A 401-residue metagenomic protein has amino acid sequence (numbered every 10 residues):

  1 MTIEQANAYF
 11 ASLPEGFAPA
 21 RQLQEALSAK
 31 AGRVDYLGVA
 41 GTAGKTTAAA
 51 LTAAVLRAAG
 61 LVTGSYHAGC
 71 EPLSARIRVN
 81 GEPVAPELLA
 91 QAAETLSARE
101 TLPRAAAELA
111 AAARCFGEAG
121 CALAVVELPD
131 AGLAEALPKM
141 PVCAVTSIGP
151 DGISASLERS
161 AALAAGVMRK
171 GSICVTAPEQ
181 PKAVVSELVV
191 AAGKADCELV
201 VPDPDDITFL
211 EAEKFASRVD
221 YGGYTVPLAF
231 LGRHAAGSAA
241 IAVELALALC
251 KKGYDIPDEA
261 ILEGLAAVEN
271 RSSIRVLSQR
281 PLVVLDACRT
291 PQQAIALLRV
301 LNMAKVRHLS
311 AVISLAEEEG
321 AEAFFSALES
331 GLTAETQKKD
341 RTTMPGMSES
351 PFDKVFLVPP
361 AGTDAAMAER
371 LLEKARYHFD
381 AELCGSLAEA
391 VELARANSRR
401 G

Functional and structural regions predicted by a protein language model:
M1-G41, A54, A58: Short functional linear segments
F17, Q24-L27, G32, A58-P141 (+1 more regions): ATP-dependent carboxylate-amine ligase catalytic core
K45: Conserved lysine of the Walker
A48-L51: Hydrophobic positions on the alpha1 helix immediately C-terminal to the Walker A/P-loop
Y66-A68, T176-E179, V189-E213, A229-R233 (+6 more regions): Beta-strand->loop->alpha-helix junctions that form or flank phosphate-binding loops in nucleotide-handling enzymes
A122-L123, E127, A134-T225, A239-E259: Acidic, Mg2+-coordinating active-site environments of NTP-dependent enzymes
L133-A144, I148-G152, G223-E335, M344-D353: Nucleotide phosphate-binding/pyrophosphate-handling subdomain across enzymes that bind or process nucleotide phosphates
E179-D196, L282-V283, A323-R400: C-terminal helical cap/extension that packs against the catalytic core of soluble nucleotide-cofactor enzymes
